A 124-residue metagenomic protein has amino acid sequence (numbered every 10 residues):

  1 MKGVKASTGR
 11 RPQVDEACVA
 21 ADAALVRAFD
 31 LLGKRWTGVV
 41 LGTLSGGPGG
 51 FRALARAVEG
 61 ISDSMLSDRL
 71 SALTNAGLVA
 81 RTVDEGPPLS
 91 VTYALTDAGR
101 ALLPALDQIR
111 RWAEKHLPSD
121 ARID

Functional and structural regions predicted by a protein language model:
K2-P12, V19-A24, G42, A94-D124: Amphipathic alpha-helical dimerization/coiled-coil segments that flank or bridge DNA-binding/regulatory modules
C18-M65, A76, E85-A94, I123: N-terminal helix-turn-helix DNA-binding core of bacterial DNA-binding proteins
R69: Residues within the DNA-recognition helix of helix-turn-helix
L73: DNA major-groove recognition helices of helix-turn-helix
T82: Short beta-strand His + acidic residue motifs that chelate non-heme Fe in jelly-roll/DSBH and cupin folds
